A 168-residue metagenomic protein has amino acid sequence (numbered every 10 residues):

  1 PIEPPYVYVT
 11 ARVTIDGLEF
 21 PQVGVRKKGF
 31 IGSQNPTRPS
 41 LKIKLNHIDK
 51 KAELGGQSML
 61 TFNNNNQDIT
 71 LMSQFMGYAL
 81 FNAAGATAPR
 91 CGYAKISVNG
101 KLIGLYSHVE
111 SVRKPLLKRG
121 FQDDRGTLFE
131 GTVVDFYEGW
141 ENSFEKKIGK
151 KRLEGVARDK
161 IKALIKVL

Functional and structural regions predicted by a protein language model:
P1-L71, M76, V134: Conserved NTP-binding catalytic cores of kinases and kinase-like/nucleotidyltransferase enzymes across multiple kinase
I2-P5, G32-N35, G85-A88, A94-G100 (+1 more regions): A general structural signal for short secondary-structure junctions and capping/turn motifs
Y6-Y8, F75-Y78, Y93, Y106 (+1 more regions): Sequence-level detector for tyrosine residue identity
K42, H47-K50, N64, A86-P89 (+1 more regions): Internal "kinase-insert"/substrate-recognition segments embedded within catalytic cores of ATP-dependent enzymes
A52-G104, K166-V167: A conserved hydrophobic secondary-structure block that centers on an alpha-helix together with its immediately flanking
